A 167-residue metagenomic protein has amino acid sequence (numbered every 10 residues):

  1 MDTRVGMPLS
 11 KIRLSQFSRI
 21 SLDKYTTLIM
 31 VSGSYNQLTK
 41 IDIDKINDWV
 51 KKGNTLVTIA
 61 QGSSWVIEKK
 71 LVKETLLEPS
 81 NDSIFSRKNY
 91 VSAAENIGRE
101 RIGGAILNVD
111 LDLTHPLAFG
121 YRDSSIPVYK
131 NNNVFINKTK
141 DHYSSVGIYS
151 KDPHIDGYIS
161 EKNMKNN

Functional and structural regions predicted by a protein language model:
M1, P8-L9, M30-S32, N36-Q37 (+3 more regions): Mixed-charge, polar/low-complexity N-terminal
D2-E74: Helical hinge/lid and interdomain linker segments adjacent to catalytic or ligand-binding clefts that mediate domain
D2-G6, L28-V31, N47-V50, T75-P79 (+4 more regions): Short, low-complexity, polar/charged sequence segments that are solvent-exposed and flexible
I12, I20, I29, I41-I46 (+11 more regions): Weak global preference for isoleucine
S34-Q37, G53-L56, N81-F85, N132-F135 (+1 more regions): Glycine-rich loops and low-complexity Gly/Arg-rich segments that provide flexible linkers or classic glycine-based
T58-S63, R87-K88, K138-D141: Short C-terminal domain-edge/linker segments immediately following a structured domain
K70-R101: Acidic, Ser/Thr-rich peripheral helices and adjacent loops at domain boundaries
V91-N167: Catalytic beta-strand/loop cores that center a nucleophilic Ser/Cys/Thr and support acyl-enzyme chemistry
